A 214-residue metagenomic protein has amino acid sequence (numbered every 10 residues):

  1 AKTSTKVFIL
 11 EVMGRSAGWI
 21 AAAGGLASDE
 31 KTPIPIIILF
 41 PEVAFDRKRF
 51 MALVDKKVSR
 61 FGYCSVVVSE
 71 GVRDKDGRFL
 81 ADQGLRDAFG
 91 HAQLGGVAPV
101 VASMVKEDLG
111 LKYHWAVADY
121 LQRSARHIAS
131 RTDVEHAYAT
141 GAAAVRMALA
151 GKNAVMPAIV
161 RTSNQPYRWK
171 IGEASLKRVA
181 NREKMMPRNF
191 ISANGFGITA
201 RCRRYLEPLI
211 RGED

Functional and structural regions predicted by a protein language model:
A1-H114: Accessory alpha-helical/coil subdomains and C-terminal extensions that flank or cap enzyme catalytic cores
F79-D214: C-terminal non-catalytic interaction/assembly regions of soluble proteins
